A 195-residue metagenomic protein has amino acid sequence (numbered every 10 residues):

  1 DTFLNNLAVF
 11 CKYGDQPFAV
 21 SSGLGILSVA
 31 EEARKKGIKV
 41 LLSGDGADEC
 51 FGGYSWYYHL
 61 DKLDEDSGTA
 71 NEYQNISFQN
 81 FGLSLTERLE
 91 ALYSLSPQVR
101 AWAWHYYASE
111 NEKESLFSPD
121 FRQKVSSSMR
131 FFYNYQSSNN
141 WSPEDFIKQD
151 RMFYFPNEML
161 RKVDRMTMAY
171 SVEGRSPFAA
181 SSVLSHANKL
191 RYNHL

Functional and structural regions predicted by a protein language model:
D1-S126, R130, R165-L195: ATP-dependent adenylate-handling active sites, centered on carboxylate activation for C-N bond formation
N5, Y13, S126, S138-N140 (+1 more regions): Short, flexible segments with low predicted structural confidence
F18-A19, S137-D150: Structural motif
V40-S43, D145, M159: A subset of signal/propeptide-processing and intrinsically disordered low-complexity segments in secreted/extracellular
Y133-Y135: Interhelical loop/hinge segments that connect adjacent transmembrane helices in multipass membrane
R151-R165, A187: Short Ser/Thr-interspersed hydrophobic loop/turn segments at strand-loop and sheet-helix junctions that line or gate
